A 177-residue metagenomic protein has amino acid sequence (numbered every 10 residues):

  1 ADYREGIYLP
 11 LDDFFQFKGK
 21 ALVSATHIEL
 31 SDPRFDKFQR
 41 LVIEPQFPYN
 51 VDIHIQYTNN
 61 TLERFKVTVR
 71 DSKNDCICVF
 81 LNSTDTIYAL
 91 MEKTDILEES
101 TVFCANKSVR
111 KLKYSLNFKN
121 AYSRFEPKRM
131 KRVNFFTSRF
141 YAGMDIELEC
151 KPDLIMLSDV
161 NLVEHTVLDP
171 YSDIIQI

Functional and structural regions predicted by a protein language model:
A1-D12, L154: SF2 helicase catalytic motif II
L11-F17, I146-C150: Short, conserved loop/helix-junction motifs that constitute active-site signature segments in enzyme catalytic cores
Q16-L22, R129-N134: Loop/turn-to-beta-strand initiation segments
K18-G19, S24-S72: Interdomain hinge/linker at the junction between the two RecA-like core domains of SF2 helicases
K66-D95, V102: Conserved strand-helix element at the start of the C-terminal RecA-like helicase core
S108-F136: Conserved helicase ATPase core of P-loop NTP-dependent helicases/translocases
E126-R129, V133-L154, I174-I177: SF2 helicase motor core recognition
N161-I177: Conserved SF2 helicase motif VI
